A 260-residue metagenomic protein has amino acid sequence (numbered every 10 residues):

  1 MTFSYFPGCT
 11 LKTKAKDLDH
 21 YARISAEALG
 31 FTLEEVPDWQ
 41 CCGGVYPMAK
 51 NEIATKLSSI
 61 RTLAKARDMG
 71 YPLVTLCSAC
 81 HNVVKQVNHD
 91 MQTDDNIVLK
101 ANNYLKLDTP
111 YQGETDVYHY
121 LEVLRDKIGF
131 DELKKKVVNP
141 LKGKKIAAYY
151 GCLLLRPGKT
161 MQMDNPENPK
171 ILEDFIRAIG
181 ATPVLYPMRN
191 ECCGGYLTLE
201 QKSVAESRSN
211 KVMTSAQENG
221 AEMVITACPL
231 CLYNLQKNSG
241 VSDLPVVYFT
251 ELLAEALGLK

Functional and structural regions predicted by a protein language model:
M1-K260: Iron-sulfur cluster-binding electron-transfer modules in prokaryotic oxidoreductases
